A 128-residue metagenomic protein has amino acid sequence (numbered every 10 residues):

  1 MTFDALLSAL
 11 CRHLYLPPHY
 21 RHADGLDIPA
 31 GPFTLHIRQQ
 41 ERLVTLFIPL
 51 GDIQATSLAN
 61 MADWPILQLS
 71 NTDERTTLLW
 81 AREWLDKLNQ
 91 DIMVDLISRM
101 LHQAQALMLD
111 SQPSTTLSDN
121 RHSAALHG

Functional and structural regions predicted by a protein language model:
M1-P32, S70-T72, T76: Charge-rich, low-complexity N-terminal segments
T2-A9, Q54-S57, I92: Exposed alpha-helical structural elements
Y20-T56: Amphipathic, interaction-prone secondary-structure segments
R42-R82: Short, internal acidic amphipathic alpha-helical interface segments that mediate docking to partner proteins
A59-P65, A81-T116: Ampiphathic alpha-helical segments that act as solvent-exposed interaction surfaces
S111-G128: Short, highly charged C-terminal tails/helix-capping segments
